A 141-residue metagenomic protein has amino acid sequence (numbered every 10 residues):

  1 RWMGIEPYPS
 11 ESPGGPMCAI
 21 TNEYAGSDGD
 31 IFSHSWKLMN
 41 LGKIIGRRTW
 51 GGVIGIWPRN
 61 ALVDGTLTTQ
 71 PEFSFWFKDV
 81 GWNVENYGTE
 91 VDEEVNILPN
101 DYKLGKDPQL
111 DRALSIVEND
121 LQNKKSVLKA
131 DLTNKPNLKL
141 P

Functional and structural regions predicted by a protein language model:
R1-P141: C-terminal "post-core" interaction segments
